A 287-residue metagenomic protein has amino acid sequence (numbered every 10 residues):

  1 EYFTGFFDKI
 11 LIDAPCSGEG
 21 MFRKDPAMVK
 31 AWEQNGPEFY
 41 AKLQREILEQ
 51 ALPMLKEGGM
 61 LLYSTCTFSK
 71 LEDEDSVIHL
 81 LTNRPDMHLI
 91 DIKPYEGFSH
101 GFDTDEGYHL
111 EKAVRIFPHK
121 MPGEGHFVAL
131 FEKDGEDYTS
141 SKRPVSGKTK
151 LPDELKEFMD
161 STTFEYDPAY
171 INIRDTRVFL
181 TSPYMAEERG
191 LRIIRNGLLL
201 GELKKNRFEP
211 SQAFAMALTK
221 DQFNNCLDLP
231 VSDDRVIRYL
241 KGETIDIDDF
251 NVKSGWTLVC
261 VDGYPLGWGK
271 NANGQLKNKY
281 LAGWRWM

Functional and structural regions predicted by a protein language model:
E1-L11: A short acidic, Gly/Pro-enriched loop at the edge of an enzyme's catalytic core that lines a small-molecule cofactor
Y2, L52, P118-M121: Replace "in large, NTP-powered and nucleic-acid-processing enzymes" with "in large, NTP-powered factors and other
F7, M60-Y63, F68-F179: Class I S-adenosyl-L-methionine
K9-E49, C66-D73: Mobile active-site "lid"/loop adjacent to the S-adenosyl-L-methionine
K42, E46-E49, P53, I78 (+1 more regions): Replace "anionic and nucleotidyl ligands
Q50-A51, I116-F117, G255: Generic recognition of flexible, low-complexity loop/linker segments
L55-E57: Helix-to-beta-strand junctions that scaffold the AdoMet/dcAdoMet cofactor pocket in Class I SAM-dependent enzymes
E124-F127, E132-M287: Polybasic, low-complexity RNA-engagement segments
